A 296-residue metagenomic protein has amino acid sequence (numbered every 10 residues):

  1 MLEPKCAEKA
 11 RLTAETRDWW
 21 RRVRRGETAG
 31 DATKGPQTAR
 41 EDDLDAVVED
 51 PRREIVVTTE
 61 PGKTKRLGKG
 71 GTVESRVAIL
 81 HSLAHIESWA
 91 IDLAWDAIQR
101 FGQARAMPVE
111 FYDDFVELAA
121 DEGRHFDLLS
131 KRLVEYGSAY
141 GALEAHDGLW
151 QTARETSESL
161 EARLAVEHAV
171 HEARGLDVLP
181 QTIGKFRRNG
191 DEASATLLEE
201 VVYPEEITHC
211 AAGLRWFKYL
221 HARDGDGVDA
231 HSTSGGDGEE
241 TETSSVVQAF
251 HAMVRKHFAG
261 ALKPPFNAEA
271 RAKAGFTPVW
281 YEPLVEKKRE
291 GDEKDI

Functional and structural regions predicted by a protein language model:
M1-I296: Non-heme di-metal
